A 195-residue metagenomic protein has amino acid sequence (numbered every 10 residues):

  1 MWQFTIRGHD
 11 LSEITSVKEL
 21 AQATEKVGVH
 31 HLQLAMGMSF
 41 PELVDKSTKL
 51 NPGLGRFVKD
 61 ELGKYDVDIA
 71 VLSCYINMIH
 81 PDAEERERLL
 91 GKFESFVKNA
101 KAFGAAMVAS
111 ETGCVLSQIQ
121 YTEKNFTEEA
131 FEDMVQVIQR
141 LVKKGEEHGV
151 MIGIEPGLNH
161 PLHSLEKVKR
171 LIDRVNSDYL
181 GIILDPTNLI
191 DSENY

Functional and structural regions predicted by a protein language model:
W2, E13-T15, A21, F40-K49 (+4 more regions): Gly/Pro-rich active-site loop or hairpin
W2-G8, H30-L34, I69-C74, V108-S110 (+2 more regions): Hydrophobic faces of well-ordered beta-strands that scaffold small-molecule active sites in alpha/beta enzyme cores
H9-D10, N159: Short, flexible loop segments at the rims of nucleotide/cofactor-binding pockets, characterized by
S12-E13, N51, L89, M134: Charged, low-complexity surface patches
K18-Q22, R56-F57, E61-Y65, I79-L184 (+1 more regions): Active-site acidic/histidine proton-transfer and metal-coordination neighborhood in alpha/beta enzyme cores
Q33-K59, T112-I119: Glycine-rich, proline-tolerant flexible connector loops at the mouths of alpha/beta enzymes
